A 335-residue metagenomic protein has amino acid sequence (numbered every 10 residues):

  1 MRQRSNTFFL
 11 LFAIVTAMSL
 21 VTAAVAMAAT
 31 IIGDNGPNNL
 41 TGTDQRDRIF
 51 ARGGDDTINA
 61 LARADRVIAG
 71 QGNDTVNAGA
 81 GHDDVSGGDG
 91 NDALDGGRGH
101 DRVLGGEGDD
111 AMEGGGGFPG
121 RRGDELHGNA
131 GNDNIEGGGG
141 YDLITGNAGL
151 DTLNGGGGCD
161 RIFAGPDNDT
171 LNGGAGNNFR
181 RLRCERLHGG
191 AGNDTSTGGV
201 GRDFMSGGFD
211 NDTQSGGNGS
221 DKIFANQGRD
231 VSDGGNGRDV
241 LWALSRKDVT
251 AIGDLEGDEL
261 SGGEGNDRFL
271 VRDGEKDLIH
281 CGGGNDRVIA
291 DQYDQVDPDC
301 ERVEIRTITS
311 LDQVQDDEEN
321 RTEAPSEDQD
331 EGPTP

Functional and structural regions predicted by a protein language model:
R2-F12: Bacterial N-terminal signal peptides that target proteins for export
L11-V21: Bacterial N-terminal signal peptides
A24-T30: Sec/Tat signal peptide C-region and signal peptidase I cleavage site
I31-G33, L311: Disulfide-bonded cysteine-rich modules in secreted/extracellular proteins, activating on the conserved Cys frameworks
G33, G42, A51-G53, A60 (+25 more regions): Glycine-centered beta-turn/loop sites at beta-strand termini
P37, R46, D55, A64 (+23 more regions): Consensus positions within tandem repeat domains that build extended binding/scaffold surfaces
L270-S310: Leucine-rich solenoid repeat scaffolds
D312-P335: Ser/Thr/Gly/Pro-rich low-complexity, disordered linker/stalk segments of secreted and cell-surface proteins
